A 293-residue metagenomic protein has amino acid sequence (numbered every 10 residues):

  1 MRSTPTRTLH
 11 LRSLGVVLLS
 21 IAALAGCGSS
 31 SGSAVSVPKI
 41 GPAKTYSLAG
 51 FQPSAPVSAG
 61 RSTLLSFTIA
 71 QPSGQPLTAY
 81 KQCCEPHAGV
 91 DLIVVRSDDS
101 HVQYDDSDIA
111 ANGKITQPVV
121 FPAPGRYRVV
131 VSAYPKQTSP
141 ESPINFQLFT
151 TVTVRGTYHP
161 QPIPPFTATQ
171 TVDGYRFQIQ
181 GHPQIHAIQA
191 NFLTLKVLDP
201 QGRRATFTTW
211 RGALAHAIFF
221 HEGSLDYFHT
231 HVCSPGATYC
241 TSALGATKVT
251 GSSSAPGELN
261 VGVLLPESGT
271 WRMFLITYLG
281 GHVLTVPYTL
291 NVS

Functional and structural regions predicted by a protein language model:
R2-G15: Bacterial N-terminal signal peptides that target proteins for export
G15-V16, V129: Detector for intrinsically disordered, low-structure N-terminal pre-sequences
A23-G26: C-terminal motif of bacterial Sec signal peptides marking the signal peptidase cleavage site
G28-S293: N-terminal soluble domains immediately following signal/targeting peptides that reside in extracytoplasmic
